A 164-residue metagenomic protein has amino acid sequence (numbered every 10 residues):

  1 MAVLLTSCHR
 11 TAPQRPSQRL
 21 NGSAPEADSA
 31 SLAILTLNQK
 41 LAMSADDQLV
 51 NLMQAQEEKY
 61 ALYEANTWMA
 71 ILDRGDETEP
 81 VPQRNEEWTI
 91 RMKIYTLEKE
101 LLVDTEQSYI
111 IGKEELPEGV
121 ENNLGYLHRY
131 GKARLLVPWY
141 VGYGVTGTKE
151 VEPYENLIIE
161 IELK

Functional and structural regions predicted by a protein language model:
M1-H9: Sec-dependent bacterial lipoprotein signal peptides
C8-K164: Cross-family detector of peptidyl-prolyl cis-trans isomerase
